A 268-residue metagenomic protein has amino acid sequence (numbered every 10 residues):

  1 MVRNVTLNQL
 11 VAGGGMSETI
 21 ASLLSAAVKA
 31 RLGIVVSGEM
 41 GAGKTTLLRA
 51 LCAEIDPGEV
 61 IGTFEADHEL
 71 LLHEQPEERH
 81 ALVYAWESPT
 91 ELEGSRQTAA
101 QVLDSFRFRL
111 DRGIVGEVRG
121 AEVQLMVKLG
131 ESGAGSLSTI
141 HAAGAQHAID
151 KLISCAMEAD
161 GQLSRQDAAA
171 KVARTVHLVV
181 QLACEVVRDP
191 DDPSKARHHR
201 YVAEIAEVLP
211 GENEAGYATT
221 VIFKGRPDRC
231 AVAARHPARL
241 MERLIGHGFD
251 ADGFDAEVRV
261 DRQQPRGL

Functional and structural regions predicted by a protein language model:
M1, E87, A206: Residues in well-ordered beta-strands of folded domains
M1-A30: P-loop NTP-binding catalytic core
R31-I34, M40, C52-A173: Switch/coupling sub-region of P-loop NTPases
K44: Conserved lysine of the Walker
L47, L51: Hydrophobic positions on the alpha1 helix immediately C-terminal to the Walker A/P-loop
E131, S136-T219, F223-G225: Replace "adjacent to P-loop NTPase cores in ATP/GTP-dependent enzymes" with "adjacent to NTP-binding cores
S194-L268: NTP-binding/hydrolysis catalytic cores, primarily Walker-type P-loop NTPases
